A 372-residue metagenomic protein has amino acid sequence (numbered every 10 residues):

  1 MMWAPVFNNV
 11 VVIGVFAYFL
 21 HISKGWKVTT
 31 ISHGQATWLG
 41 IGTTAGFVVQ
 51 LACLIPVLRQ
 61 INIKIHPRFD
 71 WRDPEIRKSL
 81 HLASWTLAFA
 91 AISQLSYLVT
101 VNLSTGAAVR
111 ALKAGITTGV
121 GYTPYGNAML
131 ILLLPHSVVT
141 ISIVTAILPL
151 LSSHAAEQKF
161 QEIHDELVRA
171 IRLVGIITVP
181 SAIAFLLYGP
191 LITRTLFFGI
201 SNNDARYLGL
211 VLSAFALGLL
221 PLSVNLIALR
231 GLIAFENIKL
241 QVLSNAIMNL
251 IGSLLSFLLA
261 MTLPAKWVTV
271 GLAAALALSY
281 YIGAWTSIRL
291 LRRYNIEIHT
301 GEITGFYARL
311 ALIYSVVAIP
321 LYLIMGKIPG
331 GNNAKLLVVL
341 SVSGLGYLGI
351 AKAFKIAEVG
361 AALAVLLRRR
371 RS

Functional and structural regions predicted by a protein language model:
M1-S372: Membrane-embedded alpha-helical bundles of multi-pass transporters/translocases, especially carrier/permease families
